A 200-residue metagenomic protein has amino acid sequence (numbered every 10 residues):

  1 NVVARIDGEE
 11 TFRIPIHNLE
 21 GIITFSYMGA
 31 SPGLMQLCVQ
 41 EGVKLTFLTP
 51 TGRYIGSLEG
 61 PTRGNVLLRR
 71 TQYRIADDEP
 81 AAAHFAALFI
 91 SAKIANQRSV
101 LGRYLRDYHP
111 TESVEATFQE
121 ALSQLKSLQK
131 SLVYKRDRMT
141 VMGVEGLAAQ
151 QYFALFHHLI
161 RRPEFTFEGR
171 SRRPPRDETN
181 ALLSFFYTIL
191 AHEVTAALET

Functional and structural regions predicted by a protein language model:
N1, E10, V43, T51-Y54 (+1 more regions): Generic structural motif recognizing short loop/turn segments at the entrances and edges of beta-strands
N1, R5, R13, L67-T200: Active-site helix-to-loop segments that bind/position phosphate- or nucleotide-bearing substrates and donors across
N1-F25: A positional/architectural concept
V2, E9, M28-A30, G52 (+1 more regions): Short, glycine-/Ser/Thr-/acidic-enriched flexible segments
L19, E59-R63, R172, S184: Short capping/connector residues at structural and topological boundaries
E20, P32, Q36, Y187-T188: Short alpha-helical basic/polar micro-motif
F25-S99: A surface-exposed, charged beta-strand/loop segment in the N-terminal or early-internal portion of soluble proteins
